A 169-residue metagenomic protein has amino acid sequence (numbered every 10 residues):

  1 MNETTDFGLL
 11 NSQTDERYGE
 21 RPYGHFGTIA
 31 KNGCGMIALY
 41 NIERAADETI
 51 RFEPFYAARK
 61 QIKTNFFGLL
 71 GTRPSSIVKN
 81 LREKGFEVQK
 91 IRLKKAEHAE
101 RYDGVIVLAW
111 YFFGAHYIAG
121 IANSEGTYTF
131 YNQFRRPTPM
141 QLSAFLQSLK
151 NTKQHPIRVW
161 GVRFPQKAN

Functional and structural regions predicted by a protein language model:
M1, K167-N169: Short intrinsically disordered terminal tails
M1-F66: Active-site-adjacent structural segments surrounding the nucleophilic cysteine of cysteine proteases and isopeptidases
E43-K167: Conserved active-site-adjacent core of cysteine acyl-enzyme catalytic domains
